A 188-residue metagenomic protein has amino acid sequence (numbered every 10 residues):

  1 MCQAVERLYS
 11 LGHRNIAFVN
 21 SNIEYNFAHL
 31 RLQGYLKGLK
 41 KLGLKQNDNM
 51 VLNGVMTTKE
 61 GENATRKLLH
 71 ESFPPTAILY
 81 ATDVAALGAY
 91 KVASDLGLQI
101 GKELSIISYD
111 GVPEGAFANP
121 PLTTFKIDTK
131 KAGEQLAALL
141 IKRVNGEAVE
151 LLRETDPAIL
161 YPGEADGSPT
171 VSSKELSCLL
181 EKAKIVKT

Functional and structural regions predicted by a protein language model:
M1-Q3, V19-A64, L79-L87, Y109-G111 (+3 more regions): Hinge/beta->alpha junction and helix N-cap segments in small-molecule ligand-binding domains
E6: Carboxylate-rich, polar loop motifs that coordinate divalent cations or form catalytic acidic clusters
Y9, K40, S94: Short polybasic/polar patches that bind polyanions
Y9-G12, L69: Non-catalytic positions within long, well-ordered alpha-helices that form the structural scaffold/packing of enzyme
H13, L32, N119: ATP/adenylate-binding site constellation spanning eukaryotic-like Ser/Thr protein kinases, ABC-transporter
H13-V19: Short hydrophobic beta-strand segments
R14, K45-N47, Q99: Conserved H-loop
A64-K187: Flexible loop/turn connectors
